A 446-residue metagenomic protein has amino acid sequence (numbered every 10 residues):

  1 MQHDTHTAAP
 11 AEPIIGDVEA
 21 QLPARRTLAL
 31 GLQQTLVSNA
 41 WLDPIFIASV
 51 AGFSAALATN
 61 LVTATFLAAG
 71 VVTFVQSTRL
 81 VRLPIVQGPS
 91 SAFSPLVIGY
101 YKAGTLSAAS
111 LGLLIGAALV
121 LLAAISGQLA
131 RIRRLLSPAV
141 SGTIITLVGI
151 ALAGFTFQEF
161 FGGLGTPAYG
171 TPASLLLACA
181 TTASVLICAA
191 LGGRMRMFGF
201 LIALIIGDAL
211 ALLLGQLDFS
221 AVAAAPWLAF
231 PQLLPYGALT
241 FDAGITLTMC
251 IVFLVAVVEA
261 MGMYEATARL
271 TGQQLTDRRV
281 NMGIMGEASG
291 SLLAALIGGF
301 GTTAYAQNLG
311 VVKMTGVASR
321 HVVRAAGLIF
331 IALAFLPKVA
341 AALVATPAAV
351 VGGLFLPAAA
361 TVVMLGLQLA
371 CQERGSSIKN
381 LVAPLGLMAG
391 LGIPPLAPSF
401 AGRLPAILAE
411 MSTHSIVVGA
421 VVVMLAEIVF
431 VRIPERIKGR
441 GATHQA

Functional and structural regions predicted by a protein language model:
M1-L28, F219-L234, Q273, G283 (+1 more regions): Intrinsically disordered, low-complexity non-transmembrane regions of multi-pass membrane transporters
H6-A9, A40-P44, A48, T181-C188 (+5 more regions): Juxtamembrane interface elements at the cytosolic ends of transmembrane helices in multi-pass membrane proteins
E12-A24, A48-R79, C250-R320: Membrane-embedded helical hairpins/re-entrant loop segments and their flanking transmembrane helices within multi-pass
A24-A40, G170-T182, F198-G199, Q232-M263 (+1 more regions): Hydrophobic, membrane-embedded alpha-helices of multi-pass small-molecule transporters
A29-L67, V72, Q76-S77, V81-T105: Transmembrane helix-boundary motif of multi-pass solute transporters/channels
T59, V81-F93, R134-S141, R196-L201 (+4 more regions): Short, non-helical or kinked segments that cap or interrupt transmembrane helices
V97-K102, N308-V323, I329-L333: Interfacial segments of multi-pass membrane proteins
K102-D218, G327, A332-G441: Membrane-embedded alpha-helical modules
